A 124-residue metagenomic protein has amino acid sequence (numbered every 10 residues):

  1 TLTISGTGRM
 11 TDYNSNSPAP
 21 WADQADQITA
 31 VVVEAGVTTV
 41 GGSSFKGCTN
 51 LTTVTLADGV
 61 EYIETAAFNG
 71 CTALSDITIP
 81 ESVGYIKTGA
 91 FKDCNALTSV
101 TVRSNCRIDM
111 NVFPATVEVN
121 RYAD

Functional and structural regions predicted by a protein language model:
L2-G8, A25-T39, T49-Y62, C71-Y85 (+2 more regions): Structural signature of tandem-repeat unit edges
T11-Q24, I108: Acidic/polar low-complexity surface segments
Y13-A19, V40-G42, T65, T88: Leucine-rich repeat
S17-A19, I79, F113: Intrinsic-disorder/low-complexity coil detector
